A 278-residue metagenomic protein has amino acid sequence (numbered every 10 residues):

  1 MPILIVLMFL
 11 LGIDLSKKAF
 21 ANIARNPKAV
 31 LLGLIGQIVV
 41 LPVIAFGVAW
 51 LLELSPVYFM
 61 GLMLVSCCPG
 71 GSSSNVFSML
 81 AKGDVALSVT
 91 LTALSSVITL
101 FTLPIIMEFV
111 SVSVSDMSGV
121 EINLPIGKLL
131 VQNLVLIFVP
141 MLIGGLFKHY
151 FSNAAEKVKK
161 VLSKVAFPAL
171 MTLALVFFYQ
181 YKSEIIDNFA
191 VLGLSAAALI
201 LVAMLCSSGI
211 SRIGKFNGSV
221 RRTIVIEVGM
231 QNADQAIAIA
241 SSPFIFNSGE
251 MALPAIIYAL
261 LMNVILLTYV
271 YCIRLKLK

Functional and structural regions predicted by a protein language model:
M1-K278: Alpha-helical transmembrane segments of multi-pass small-molecule/ion transporters
